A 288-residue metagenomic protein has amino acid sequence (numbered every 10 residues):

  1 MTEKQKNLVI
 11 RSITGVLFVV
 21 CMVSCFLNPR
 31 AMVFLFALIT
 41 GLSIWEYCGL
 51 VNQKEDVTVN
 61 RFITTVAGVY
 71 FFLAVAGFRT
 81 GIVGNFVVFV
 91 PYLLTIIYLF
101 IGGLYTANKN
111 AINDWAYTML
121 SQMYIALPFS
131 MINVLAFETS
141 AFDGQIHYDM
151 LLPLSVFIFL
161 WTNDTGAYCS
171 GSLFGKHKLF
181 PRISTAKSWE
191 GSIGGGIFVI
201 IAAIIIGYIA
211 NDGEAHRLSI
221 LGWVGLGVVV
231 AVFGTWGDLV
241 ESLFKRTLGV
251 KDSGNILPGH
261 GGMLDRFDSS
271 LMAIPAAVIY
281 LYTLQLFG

Functional and structural regions predicted by a protein language model:
M1-V229: Membrane-embedded alpha-helical bundles of polytopic integral membrane proteins
E241: Acidic, glycine-rich loop-and-beta core segments that form the ion-binding/anion-interacting portion of active sites
K245, R266-A277, L281: C-terminal transmembrane helix pair
T247-S269: Interfacial loop-to-transmembrane junctions
L281-G288: Juxtamembrane boundary at the C-terminal end of a transmembrane helix
